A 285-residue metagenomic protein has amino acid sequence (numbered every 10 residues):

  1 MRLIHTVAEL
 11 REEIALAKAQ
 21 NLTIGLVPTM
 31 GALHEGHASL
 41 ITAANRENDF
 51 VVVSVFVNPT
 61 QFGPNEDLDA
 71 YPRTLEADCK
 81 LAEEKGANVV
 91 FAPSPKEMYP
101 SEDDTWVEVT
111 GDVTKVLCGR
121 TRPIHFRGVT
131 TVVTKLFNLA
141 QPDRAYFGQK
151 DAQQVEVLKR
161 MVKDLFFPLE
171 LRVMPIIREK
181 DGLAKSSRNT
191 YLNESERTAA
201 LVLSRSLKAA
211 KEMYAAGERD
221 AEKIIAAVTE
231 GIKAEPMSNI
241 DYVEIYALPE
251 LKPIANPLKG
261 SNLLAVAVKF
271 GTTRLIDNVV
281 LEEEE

Functional and structural regions predicted by a protein language model:
R2-M237, Y246-E250, V280: Nucleotidyltransferase catalytic core that binds NTPs
A227-E285: Phosphate/ribose-recognition catalytic cores of enzymes acting on nucleotide-derived substrates
